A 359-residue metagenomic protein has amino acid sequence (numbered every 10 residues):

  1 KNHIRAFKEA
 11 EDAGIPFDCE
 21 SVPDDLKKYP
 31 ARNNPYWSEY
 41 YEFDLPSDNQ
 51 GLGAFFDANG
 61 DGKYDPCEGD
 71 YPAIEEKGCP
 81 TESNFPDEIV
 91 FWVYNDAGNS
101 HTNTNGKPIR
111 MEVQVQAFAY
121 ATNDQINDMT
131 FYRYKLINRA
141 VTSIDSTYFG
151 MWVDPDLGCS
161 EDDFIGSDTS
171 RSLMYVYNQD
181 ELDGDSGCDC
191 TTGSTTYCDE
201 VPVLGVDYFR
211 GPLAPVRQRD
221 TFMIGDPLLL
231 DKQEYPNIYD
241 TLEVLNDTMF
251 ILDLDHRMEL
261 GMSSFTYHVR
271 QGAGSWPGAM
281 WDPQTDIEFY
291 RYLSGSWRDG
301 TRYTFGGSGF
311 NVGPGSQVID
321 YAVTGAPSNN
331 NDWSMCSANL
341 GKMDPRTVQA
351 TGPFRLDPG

Functional and structural regions predicted by a protein language model:
K1-P358: Extracellular/surface-associated beta-sandwich interaction domains
